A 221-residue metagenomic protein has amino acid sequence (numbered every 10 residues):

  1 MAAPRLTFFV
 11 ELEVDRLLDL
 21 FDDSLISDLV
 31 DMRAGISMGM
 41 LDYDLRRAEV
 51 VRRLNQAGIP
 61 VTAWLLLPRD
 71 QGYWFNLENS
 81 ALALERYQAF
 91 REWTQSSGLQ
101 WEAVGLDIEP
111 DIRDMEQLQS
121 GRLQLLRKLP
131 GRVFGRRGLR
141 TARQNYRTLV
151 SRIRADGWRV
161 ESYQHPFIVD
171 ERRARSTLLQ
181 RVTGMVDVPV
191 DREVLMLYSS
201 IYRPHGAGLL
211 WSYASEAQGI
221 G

Functional and structural regions predicted by a protein language model:
P4-E13, T62, F134-L179, L195-Y198 (+1 more regions): Aromatic-lined carbohydrate-recognition surfaces of secreted/lumenal glycan-active proteins
L6-F8, E13-L45, S97-V104, D187-E193: Catalytic domains of carbohydrate-active enzymes, especially glycoside hydrolases
L12-V14, D42-D44, L67-R69, P110-I112 (+2 more regions): Active-site-proximal loop/turn and secondary-structure-junction residues that shape catalytic pockets, frequently
E13-L29, N79-Q95, R173-V186, H205-G208: Short, acidic/polar
V14-R16, S37-L41, Y73-E78, G131-T141 (+1 more regions): Second-shell loop/turn segments in exported
V30-L41, T177-Y213: Aromatic- and acid-rich polysaccharide-binding/catalytic face of secreted or lumenal carbohydrate-active enzymes
R47-Q95: Active-site-adjacent "subsite" loops/lids of carbohydrate-active enzymes
F90-R136: Active-site groove signature of glycoside hydrolases
